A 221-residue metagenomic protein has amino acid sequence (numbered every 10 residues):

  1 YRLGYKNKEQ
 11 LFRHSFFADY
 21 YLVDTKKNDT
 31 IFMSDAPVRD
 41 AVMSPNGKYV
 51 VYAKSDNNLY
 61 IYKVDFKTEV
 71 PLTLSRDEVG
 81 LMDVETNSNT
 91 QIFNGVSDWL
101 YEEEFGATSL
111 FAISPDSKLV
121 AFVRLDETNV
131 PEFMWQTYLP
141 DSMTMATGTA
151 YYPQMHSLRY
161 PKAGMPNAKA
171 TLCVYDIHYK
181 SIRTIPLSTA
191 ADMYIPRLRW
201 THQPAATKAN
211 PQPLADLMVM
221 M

Functional and structural regions predicted by a protein language model:
Y1-M221: Beta-propeller folds
